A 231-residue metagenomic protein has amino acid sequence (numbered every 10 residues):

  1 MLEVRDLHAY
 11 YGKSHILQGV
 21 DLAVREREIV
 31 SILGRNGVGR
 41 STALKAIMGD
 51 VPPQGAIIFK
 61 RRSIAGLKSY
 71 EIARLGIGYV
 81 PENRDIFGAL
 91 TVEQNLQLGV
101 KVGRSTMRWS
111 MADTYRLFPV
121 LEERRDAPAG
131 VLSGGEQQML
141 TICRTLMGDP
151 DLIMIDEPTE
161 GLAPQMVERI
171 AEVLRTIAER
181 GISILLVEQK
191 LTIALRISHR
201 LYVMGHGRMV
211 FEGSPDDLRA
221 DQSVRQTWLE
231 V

Functional and structural regions predicted by a protein language model:
M1-V231: Glycine-rich phosphate-binding loops of nucleotide-dependent enzymes
